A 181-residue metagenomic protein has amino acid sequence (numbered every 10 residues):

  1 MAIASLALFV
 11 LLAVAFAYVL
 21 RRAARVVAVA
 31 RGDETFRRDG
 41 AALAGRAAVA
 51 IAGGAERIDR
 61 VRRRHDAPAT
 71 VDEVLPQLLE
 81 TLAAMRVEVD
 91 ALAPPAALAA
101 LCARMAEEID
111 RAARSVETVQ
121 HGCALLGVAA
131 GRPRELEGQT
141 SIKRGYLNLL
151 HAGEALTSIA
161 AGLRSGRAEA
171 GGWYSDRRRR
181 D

Functional and structural regions predicted by a protein language model:
M1-G32: N-terminal signal-anchor transmembrane alpha helix of single-pass membrane proteins, serving as the membrane-anchoring
A24-R46: Membrane-proximal helical linkers
A30, E34, R60, H65-T70 (+2 more regions): Long, charged/polar, soluble alpha-helical segments
R38-E107, L136-A170: Alpha-helical segments in soluble extracytoplasmic regions
E108-R114: Elongated alpha-helical scaffolds
E117-G145: Polar/charged, Q/E/K-enriched amphipathic alpha-helical segments with strong coiled-coil propensity that act as
S175-D181: A eukaryotic intrinsically disordered, low-complexity regulatory tract that is acidic and Ser/Pro-rich, enriched
